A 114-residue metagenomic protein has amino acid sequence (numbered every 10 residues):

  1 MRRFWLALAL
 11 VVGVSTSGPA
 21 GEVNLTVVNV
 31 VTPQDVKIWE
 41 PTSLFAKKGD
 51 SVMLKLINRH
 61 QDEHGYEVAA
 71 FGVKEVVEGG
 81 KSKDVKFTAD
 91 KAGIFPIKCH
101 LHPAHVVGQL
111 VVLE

Functional and structural regions predicted by a protein language model:
W5-S15: Bacterial N-terminal signal peptides
T16-A20: Sec/Tat signal peptide C-region and signal peptidase I cleavage site
G21-S51: N-terminal edge beta-strand
V23-N24, V77-E114: Extracellular/periplasmic metallocenter environments
Q34-S43, V68-A70, G80, D84: N-terminal post-signal-peptidase region of extra-cytosolic proteins
L56-N58, L101: Non-cytosolic beta-sheet module surface loops
R59-K81, Q109: Histidine- and aromatic-enriched segments that form or immediately flank copper-ligand environments
